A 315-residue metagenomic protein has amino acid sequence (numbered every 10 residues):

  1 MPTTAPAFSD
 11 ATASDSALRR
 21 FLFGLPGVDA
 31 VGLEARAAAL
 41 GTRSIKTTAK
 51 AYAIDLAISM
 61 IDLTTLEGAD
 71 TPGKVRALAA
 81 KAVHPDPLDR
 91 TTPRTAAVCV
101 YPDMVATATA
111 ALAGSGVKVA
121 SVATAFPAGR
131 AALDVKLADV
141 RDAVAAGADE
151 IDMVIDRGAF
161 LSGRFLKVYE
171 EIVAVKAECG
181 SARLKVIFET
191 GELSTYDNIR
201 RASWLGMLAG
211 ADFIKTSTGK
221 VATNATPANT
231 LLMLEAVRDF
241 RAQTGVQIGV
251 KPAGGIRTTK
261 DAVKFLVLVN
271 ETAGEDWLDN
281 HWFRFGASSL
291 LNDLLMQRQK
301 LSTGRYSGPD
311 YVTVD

Functional and structural regions predicted by a protein language model:
M1-I58: Charged, compositionally biased N-terminal leader segments and the immediate start of the first structured element
R19-V31, L40-T48, T64-A79, V83-V98: Metallocofactor- and cofactor-centric catalytic cores in central/energy metabolism, strongly enriched
T48-L56, A69-P93, D103-K251, R257-S288 (+1 more regions): Alpha/beta enzyme core
I61: Cofactor-/ligand-binding subdomain signature composed of acidic, glycine-rich, tryptophan-containing flexible loops
D293: N-terminal beta-loop-helix "entrance" segment that forms/cooperates in small-molecule cofactor or anionic ligand
